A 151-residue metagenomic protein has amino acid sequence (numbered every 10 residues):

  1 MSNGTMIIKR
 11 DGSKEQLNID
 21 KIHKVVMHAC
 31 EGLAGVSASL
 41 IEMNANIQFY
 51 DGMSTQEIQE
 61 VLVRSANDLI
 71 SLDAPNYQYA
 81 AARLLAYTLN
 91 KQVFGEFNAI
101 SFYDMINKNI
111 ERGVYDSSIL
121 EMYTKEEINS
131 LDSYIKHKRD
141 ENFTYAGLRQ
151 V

Functional and structural regions predicted by a protein language model:
M1-V151: Extended catalytic cores of very large enzyme megasubunits
